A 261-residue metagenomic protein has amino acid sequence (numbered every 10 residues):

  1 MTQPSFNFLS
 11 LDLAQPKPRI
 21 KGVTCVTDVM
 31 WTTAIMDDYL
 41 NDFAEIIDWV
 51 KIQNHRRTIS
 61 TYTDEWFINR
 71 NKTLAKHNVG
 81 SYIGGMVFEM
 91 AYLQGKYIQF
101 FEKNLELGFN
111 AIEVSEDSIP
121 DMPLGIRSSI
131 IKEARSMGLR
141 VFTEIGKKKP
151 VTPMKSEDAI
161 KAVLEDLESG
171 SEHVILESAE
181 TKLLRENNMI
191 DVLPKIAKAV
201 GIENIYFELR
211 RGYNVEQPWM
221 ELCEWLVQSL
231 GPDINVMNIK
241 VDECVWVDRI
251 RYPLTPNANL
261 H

Functional and structural regions predicted by a protein language model:
M1-N71: Conserved N-terminal beta1-alpha1 strand-loop-helix module at the mouth
Q3-L13, K198-H261: C-terminal alpha-helical cap/extension of soluble enzyme domains
N7-S10, A34, T58-T73, M90-Q99 (+5 more regions): Active-site-adjacent beta->alpha loops and helix N-cap segments on the catalytic face of soluble alpha/beta enzymes
F8-G22, K76-G84, I131-P150: N-terminal small/glycine-rich loop or linker at the start of catalytic domains across soluble metabolic enzymes
R19-I35, Q53-T58, Y82-K96, E144-I160: Active-site mouth loops of central-metabolism enzymes
K21-V29, D48-I52, V79-G85, I112-V114 (+4 more regions): Hydrophobic faces of well-ordered beta-strands that scaffold small-molecule active sites in alpha/beta enzyme cores
D37-I47, Y62-N78, I98-G108, S128-G138 (+3 more regions): Acidic (Asp/Glu)-rich catalytic clusters
K155-A179, L183-L184: A contiguous pocket-lining binding segment that forms or flanks enzyme active sites
